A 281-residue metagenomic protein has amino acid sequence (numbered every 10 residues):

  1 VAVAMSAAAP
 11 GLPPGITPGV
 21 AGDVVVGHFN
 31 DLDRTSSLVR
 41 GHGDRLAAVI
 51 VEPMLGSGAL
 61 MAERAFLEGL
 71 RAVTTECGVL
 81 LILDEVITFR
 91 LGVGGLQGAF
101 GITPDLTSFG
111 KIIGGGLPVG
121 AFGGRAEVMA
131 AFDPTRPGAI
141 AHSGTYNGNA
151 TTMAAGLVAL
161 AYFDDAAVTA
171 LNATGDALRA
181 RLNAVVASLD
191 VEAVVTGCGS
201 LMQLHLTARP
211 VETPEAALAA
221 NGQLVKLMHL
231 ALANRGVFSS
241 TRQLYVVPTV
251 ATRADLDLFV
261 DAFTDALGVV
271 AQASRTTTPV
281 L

Functional and structural regions predicted by a protein language model:
V1-L281: Conserved N-terminal phosphate-binding loop of PLP-dependent enzymes in the Aspartate aminotransferase
